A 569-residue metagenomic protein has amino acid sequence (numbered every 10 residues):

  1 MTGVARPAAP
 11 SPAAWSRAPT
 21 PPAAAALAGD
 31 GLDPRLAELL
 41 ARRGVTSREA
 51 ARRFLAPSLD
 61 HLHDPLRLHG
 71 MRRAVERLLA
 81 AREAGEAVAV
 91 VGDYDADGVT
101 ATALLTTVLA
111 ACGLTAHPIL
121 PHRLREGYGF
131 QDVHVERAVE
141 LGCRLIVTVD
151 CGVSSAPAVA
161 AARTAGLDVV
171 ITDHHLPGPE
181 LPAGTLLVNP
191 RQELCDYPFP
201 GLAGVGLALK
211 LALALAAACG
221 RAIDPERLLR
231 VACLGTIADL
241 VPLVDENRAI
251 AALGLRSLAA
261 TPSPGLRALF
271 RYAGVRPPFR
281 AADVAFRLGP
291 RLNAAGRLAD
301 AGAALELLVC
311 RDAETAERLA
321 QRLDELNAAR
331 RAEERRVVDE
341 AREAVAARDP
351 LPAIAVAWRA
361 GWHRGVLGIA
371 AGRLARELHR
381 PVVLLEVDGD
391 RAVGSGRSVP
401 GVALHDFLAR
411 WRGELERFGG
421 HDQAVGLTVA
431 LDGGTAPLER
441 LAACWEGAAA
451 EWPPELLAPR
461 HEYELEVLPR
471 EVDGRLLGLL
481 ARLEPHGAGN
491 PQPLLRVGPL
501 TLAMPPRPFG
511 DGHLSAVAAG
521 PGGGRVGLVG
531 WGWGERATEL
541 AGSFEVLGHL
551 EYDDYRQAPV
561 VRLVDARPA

Functional and structural regions predicted by a protein language model:
M1-P21: N-terminal amphipathic/basic leader segments beginning at the initiator methionine
R17-R144, A165, A217-G434, P508: Hydrophobic helix-and-loop "lid/oligomerization" segment in the mid-to-C-terminal part of catalytic domains
L40, V147, N293, L480 (+1 more regions): A residue-level signal for conserved active-site and pocket-lining positions in enzyme catalytic cores
A80-E86, T315-A357, D390, V402 (+1 more regions): Mid-to-C-terminal polyanion-binding domains and interfaces
D93-Y94, P121-L124, C151-G152, L167 (+6 more regions): Short, ordered loop/turn segments at secondary-structure junctions
L104, E180-R221, P225-I237, H421: Short alpha-helices
V149-R163: Active-site core of PLP-dependent enzymes with the aminotransferase class I/II
P157-A161, A370, R475, L479: A short acidic, amphipathic alpha-helical/loop segment
